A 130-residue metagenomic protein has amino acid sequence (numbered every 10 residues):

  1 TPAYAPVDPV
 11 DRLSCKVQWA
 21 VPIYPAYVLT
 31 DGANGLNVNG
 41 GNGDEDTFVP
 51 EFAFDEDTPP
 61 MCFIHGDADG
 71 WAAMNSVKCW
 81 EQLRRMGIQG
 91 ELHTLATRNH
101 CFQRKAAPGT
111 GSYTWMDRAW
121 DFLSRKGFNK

Functional and structural regions predicted by a protein language model:
T1-E56: Primarily recognizes the serine-hydrolase "nucleophile elbow" in alpha/beta-hydrolase and SGNH/GDSL folds
V21-Y24, I64, L95-A96: Alpha/beta-hydrolase-fold catalytic nucleophile elbow
L29, G70, T110: Acidic-and-aromatic substrate-binding clefts and catalytic sites of carbohydrate-active enzymes
D57, C62-H65: Short beta-strand/loop motif that positions the catalytic acidic residue of the alpha/beta-hydrolase fold
I64-A68, A107: Short strand-loop junctions, especially beta-strand C-caps/beta-turns that link beta-sheets to coils or alpha-helices
D67-G70, T97-N99: Acidic beta-to-alpha connecting loop that harbors the catalytic carboxylate
G70-V77: Conserved alpha/beta-hydrolase "acid-adjacent" motif
V77-K130: C-terminal catalytic histidine-bearing segment of alpha/beta-hydrolase fold enzymes
